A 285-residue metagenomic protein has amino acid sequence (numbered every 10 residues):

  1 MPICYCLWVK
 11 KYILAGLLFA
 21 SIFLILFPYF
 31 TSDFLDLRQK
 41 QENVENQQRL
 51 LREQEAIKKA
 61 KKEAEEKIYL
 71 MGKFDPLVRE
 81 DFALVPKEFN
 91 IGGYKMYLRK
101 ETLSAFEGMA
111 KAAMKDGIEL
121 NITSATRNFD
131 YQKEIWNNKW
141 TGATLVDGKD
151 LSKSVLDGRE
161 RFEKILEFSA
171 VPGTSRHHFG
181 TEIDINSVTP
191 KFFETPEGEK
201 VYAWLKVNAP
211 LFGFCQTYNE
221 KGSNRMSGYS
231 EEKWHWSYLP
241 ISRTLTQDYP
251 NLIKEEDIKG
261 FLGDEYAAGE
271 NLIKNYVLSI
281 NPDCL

Functional and structural regions predicted by a protein language model:
C4-C6: Cysteine-centered motifs
K10-L285: Extracytoplasmic cell-surface/polysaccharide-interacting catalytic and binding patches
